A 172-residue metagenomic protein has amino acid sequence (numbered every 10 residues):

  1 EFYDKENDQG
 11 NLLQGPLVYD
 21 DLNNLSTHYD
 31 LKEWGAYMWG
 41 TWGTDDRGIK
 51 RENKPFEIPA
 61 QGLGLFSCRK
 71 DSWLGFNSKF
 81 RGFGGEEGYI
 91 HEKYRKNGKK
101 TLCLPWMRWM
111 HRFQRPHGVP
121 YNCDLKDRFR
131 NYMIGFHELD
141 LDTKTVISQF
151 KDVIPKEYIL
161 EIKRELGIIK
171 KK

Functional and structural regions predicted by a protein language model:
E1-A36: Conserved donor NDP-sugar-binding/catalytic core segment of glycosyltransferases
E1-K5, K93, G135: Alpha-helical recognition domains of nuclear gene-regulatory proteins
P16-Y19, S72, F113: Residues that form ligand- and interface-recognition hot spots within folded domains
N23-E52, K172: Extended repeat-based solenoid scaffolds, especially LRR ectodomains and other repeat-derived architectures
D30, G35, K100, L104-F129 (+1 more regions): Catalytic donor/gating beta->alpha subdomain of glycosyltransferases that bind UDP-sugars
T44-S67: A recurrent flexible, glycine/aromatic-enriched loop bordering the glycosyltransferase active site that acts as
P59-L63, G75, Y121-K172: Terminal low-complexity segments of carbohydrate-biosynthetic enzymes
A60-G62, K70-C103, M107-M110, C123: Donor nucleotide-sugar recognition loop
